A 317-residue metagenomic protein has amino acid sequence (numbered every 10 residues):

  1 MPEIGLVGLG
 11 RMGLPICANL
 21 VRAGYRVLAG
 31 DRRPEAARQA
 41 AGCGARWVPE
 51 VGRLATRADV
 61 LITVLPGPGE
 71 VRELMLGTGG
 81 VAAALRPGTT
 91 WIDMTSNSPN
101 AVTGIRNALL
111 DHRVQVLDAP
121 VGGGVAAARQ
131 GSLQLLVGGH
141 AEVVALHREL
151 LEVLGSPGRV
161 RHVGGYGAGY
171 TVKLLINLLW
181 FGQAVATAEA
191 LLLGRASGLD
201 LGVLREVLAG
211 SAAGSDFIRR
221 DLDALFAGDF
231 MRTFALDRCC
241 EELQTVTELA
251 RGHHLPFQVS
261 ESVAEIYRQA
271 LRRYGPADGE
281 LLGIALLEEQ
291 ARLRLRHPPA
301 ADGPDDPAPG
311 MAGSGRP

Functional and structural regions predicted by a protein language model:
M1-V64, M94-T95, R159-R161: NAD(P)+-binding Rossmann beta1-loop-alpha1 motif at the extreme N-terminus of oxidoreductases
P2, V7, I16, A119 (+9 more regions): N-terminal glycine-rich phosphate-binding loop for ADP-containing cofactors
V51-V116: Rossmann-fold NAD(P) dinucleotide-binding segment
S96-N177: Rossmann-fold dinucleotide-binding core
Y166-Y170, L179, G214-D216, R220-P276: Interdomain hinge/lid region at the active-site interface of Rossmann-like NAD(P)-dependent oxidoreductases
L199-S211: Small-residue-rich helix-loop
R272-P317: NAD(P)-dependent dehydrogenase/reductase Rossmann-like domain
